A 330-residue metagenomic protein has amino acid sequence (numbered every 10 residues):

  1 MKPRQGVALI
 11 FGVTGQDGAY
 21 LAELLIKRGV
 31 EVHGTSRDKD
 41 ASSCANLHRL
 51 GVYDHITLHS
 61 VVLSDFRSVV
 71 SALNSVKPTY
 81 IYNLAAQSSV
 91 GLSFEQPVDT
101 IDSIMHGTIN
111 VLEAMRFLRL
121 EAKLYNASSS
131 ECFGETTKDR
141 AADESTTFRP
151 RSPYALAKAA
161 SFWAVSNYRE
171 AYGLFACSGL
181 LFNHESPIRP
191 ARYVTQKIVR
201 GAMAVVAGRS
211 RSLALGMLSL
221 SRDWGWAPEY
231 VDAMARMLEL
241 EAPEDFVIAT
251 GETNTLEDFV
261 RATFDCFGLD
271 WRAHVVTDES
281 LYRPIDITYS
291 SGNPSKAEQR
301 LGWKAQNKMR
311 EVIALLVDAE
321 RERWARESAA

Functional and structural regions predicted by a protein language model:
M1-H184, L238, W303, N307 (+1 more regions): N-terminal Rossmann-like NAD(P)+-binding domain of SDR-like oxidoreductases, especially those catalyzing
L21, K27, G34-T35, V61 (+2 more regions): C-terminal substrate-binding subdomain of Rossmann-fold SDR/epimerase-dehydratase oxidoreductases
T146, P150-A157, P187, A191-T195 (+1 more regions): The catalytic Tyr-centered alpha-helix of NAD(P)H-dependent dehydrogenases
